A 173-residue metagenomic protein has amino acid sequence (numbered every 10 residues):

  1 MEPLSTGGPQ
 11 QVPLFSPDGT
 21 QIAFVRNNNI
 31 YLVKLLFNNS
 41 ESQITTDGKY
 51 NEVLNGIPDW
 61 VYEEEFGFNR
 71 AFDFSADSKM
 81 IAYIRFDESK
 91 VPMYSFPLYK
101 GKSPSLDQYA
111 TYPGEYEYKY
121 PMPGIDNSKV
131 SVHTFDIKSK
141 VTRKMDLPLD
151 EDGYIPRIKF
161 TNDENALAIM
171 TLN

Functional and structural regions predicted by a protein language model:
M1-N173: Beta-propeller folds
